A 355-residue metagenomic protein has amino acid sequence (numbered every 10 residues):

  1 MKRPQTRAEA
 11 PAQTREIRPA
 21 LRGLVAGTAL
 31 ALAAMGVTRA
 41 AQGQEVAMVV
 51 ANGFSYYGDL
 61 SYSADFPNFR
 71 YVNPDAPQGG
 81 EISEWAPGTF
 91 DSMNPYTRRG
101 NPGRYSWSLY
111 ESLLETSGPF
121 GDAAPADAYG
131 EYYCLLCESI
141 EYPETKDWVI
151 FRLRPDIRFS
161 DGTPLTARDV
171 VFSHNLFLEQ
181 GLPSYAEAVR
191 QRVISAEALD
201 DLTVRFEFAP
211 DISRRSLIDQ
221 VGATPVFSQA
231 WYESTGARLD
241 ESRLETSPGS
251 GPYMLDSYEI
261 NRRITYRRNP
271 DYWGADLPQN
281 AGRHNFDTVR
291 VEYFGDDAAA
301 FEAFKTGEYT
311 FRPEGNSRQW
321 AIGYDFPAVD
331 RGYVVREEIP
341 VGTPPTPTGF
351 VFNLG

Functional and structural regions predicted by a protein language model:
K2, T14, Q44, D65-V72 (+7 more regions): Extracytoplasmic/periplasmic ligand-capture domains
R3-G27: Bacterial N-terminal signal peptides that target proteins for export
G27-A40: C-terminal segment of classical bacterial N-terminal signal peptides
E45-T145, N175, P248: N-terminal lobe/hinge region of extracytoplasmic solute-binding protein
F90-M93, R158-F159, I212-R215, T310-F311: Primarily extracytoplasmic ectodomains and periplasmic/lumenal surface modules that are beta-strand-rich
Y129-L136, E187-V189, L244-S250, H284-N285: Short coil-to-beta-strand transition motifs
R152, E187-E233, P252-E259: Surface-exposed binding/hinge segments that line and control ligand-binding clefts or catalytic entry sites
A230-D240, F286-E292: Short, cationic low-complexity segments
